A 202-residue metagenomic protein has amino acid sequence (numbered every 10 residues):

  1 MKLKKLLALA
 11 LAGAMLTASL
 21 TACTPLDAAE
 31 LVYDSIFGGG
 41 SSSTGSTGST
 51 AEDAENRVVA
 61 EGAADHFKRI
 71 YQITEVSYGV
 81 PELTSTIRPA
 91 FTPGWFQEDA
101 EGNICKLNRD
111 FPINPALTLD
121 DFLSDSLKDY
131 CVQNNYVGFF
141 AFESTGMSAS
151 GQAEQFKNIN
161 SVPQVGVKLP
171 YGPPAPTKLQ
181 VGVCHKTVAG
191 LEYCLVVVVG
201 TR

Functional and structural regions predicted by a protein language model:
M1-A10: Bacterial Sec-dependent N-terminal signal peptides
L11, M15-L20: Hydrophobic core
S19, D27, T86-R88: Generic short alpha-helical hydrophobic face used as a protein-protein interaction/packing hotspot
L26-A28, V32: N-terminal secretory targeting and juxtamembrane "stalk" segments of secreted and cell-surface proteins
Y33-D120: Short, well-ordered surface patches within globular domains
K106-R202: A well-ordered secondary-structure block
